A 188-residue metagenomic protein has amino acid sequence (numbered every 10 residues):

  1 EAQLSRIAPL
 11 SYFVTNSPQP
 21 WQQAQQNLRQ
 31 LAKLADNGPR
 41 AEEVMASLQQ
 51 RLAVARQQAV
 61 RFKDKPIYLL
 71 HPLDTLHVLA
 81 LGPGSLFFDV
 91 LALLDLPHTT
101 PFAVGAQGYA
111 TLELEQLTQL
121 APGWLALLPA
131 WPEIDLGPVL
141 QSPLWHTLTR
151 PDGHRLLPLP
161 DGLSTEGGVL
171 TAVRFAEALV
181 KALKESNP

Functional and structural regions predicted by a protein language model:
Q3-T75, G162-P188: Extracytoplasmic substrate-binding proteins
R6-A8, L94, P151-D152: Short, structured coil segments at secondary-structure junctions
S11-Y12, I67-L70, T99, L125-L128 (+1 more regions): Structural recognition of the beta-strand scaffold that forms the well-ordered cores of secreted hydrolase catalytic
L70-D74, P83, V104, A130: Histidine- and/or cysteine-centered catalytic micro-motif in compact active-site loops
L79-Y109: Alpha-helical, coiled-coil/dimerization segments enriched in small aliphatic residues
T111-A121: Short helices/loops that flank or line small-molecule/ion binding pockets
L120-P188: Structured C-terminal subdomain patch of bacterial secreted/periplasmic proteins
